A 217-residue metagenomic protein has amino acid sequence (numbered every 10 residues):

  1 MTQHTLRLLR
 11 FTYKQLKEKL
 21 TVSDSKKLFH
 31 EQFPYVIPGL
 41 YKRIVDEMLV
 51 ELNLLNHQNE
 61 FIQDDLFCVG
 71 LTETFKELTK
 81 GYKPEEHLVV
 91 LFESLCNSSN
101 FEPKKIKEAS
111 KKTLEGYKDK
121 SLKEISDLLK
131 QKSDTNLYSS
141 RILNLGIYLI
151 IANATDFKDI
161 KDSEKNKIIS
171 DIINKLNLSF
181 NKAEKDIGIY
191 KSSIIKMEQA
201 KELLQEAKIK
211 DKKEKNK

Functional and structural regions predicted by a protein language model:
T2-K105, S163, I173-K217: N-terminal domain-start signal
T79-Y82, I151-D159: Short loop/beta submotifs within extracellular cysteine-rich repeat domains
P103-T155: Short, solvent-exposed interaction modules
